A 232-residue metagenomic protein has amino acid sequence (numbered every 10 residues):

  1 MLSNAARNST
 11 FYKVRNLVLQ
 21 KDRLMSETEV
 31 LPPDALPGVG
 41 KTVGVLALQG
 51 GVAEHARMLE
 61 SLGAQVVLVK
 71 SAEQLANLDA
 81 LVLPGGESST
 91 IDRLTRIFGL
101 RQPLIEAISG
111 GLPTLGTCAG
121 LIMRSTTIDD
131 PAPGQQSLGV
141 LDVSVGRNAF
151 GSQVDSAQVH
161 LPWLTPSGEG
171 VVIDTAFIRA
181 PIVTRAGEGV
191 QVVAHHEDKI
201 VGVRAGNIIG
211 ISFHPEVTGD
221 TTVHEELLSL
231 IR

Functional and structural regions predicted by a protein language model:
M1-I97, Q102-S109, T221-R232: N-terminal beta1-alpha1 cap of cysteine-dependent amidohydrolase-like domains
Y12-D34, R147-D155, V159-R232: Amide-donor transfer/coupling interface in amidating biosynthetic enzymes
G40, L78, G110-L112, Q135-Q136 (+3 more regions): Short coil/turn connectors at secondary-structure junctions
L48, A119, F213: Cofactor-binding loop segments of dinucleotide-utilizing enzymes, especially the Rossmann-like FAD- and NAD(P)+-binding
Q65-V67, T114, I208: Hydrophobic anchor at the start of a short beta-strand that flanks the dinucleotide cofactor-binding loop
A76-L78, S125, T165: Short secondary-structure boundary/hinge segments and terminal tails
L83, G116, I211: Redox-cofactor binding/interface segments in oxidoreductases and associated redox assembly factors
S88-P162: Cysteine-nucleophile active-site neighborhood
